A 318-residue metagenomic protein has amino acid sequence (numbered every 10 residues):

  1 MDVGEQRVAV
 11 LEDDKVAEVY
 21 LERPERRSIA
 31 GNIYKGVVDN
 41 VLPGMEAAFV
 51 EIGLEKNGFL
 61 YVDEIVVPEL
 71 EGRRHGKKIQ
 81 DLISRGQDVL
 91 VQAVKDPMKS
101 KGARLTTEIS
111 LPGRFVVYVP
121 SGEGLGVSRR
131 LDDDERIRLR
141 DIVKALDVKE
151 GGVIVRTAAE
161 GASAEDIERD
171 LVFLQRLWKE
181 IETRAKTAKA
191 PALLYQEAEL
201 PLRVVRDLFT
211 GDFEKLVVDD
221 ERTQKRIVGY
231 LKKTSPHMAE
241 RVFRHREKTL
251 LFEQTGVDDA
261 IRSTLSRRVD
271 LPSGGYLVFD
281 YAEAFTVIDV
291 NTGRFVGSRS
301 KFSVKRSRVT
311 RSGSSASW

Functional and structural regions predicted by a protein language model:
M1-W318: DE-rich acidic low-complexity regions and acidic surface loops
